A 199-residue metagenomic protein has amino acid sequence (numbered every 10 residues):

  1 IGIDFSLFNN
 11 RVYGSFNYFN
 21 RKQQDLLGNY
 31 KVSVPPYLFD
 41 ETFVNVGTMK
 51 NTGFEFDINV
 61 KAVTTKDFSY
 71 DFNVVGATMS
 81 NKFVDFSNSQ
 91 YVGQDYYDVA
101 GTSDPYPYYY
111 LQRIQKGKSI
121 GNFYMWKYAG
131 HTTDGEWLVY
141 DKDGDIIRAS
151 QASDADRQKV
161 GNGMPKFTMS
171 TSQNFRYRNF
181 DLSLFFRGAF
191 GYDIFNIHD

Functional and structural regions predicted by a protein language model:
I1-F8, Y18, G161-Y177: Outer-membrane beta-barrel transmembrane strands
I1-Y110: Extracellular/periplasmic, surface-exposed regions of secreted and cell-surface proteins
V12-G14, Y70-F72, T171, Y177 (+1 more regions): Transmembrane beta-strands of outer-membrane beta-barrel proteins
K22, S80-V84, T132, N179 (+1 more regions): Short loop/turn segments at secondary-structure transitions that flank enzyme active sites
F39-E41, D154-D156, K166: Glycine- and acidic
V46-T52, I120, G161-K166: Short sequence motifs at beta-strands and strand-loop junctions characteristic of Gram-negative outer-membrane
K61-N162, I194, D199: Conserved small-residue
L182-D199: C-terminal beta-barrel architecture of Gram-negative outer-membrane proteins
